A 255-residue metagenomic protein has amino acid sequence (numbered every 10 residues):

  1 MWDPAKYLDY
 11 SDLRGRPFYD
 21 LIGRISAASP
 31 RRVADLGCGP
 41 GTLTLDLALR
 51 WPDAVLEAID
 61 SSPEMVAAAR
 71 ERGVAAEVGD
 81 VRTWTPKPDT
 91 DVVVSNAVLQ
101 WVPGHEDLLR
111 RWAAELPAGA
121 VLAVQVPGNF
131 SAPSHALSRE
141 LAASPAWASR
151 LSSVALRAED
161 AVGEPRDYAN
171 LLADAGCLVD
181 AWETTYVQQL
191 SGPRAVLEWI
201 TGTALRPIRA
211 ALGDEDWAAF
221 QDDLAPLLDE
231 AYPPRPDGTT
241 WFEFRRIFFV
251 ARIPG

Functional and structural regions predicted by a protein language model:
M1-A34, T42-D46, M65, R139: Conserved class I S-adenosyl-L-methionine
R32, A120-V121: Short glycine-centered segments of the SAM/dcSAM-binding site in methyltransferase folds
R32-W84: Class I SAM-dependent methyltransferase SAM/SAH-binding core
P40-T42, A158-G255: Conserved Class I S-adenosyl-L-methionine
R82-V93: A short acidic, Gly/Pro-enriched loop at the edge of an enzyme's catalytic core that lines a small-molecule cofactor
V92-H105, G128: A short SAM/SAH-binding and catalytic strip from SAM-dependent methyltransferases
V102-P103, L116-A118: Helix-to-beta-strand junctions that scaffold the AdoMet/dcAdoMet cofactor pocket in Class I SAM-dependent enzymes
E106, V121-S191: Conserved catalytic/acceptor-binding region of the Class I
